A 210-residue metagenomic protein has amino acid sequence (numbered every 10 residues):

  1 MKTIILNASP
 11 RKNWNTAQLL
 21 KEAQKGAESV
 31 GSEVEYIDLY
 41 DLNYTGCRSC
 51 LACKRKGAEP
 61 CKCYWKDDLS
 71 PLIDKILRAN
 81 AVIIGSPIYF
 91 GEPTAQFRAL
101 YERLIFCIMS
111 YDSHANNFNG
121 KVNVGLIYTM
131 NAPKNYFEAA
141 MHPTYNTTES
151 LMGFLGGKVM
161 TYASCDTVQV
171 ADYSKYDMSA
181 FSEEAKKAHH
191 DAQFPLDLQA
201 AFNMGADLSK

Functional and structural regions predicted by a protein language model:
M1-S113, M178-K210: N-terminal beta1-alpha1-beta2 submodule of the flavodoxin-like/Rossmannoid cofactor-binding fold
A8, L39, I127-T129, S164: Cofactor-binding loop segments of dinucleotide-utilizing enzymes, especially the Rossmann-like FAD- and NAD(P)+-binding
C47-S49, E138-A139, A171-Y176: Short aromatic-enriched loop/helix-cap "lid" or pocket-rim segments at secondary-structure transitions that line
S70-D74, V122, A171-K175: Membrane-targeting and insertion segments and their boundary/processing signals
Y89-G91, A132-P133, V168: Short, catalytically relevant binding-site loops at active-site mouths
A95-Q96, I108-Y162: Short, glycine-/small-residue-rich phosphate/pyrophosphate-handling segment
M160-A171: Beta-strand-loop-alpha "switch" segments that mediate conformational coupling across diverse proteins
